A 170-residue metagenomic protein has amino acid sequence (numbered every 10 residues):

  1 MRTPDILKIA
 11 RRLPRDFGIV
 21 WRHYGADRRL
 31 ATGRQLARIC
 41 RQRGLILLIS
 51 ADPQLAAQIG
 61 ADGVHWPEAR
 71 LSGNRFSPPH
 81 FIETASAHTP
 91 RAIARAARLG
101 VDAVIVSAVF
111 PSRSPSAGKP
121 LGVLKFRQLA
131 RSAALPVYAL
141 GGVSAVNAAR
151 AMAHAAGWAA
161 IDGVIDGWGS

Functional and structural regions predicted by a protein language model:
M1-L13, A51-Q54, T89-R95, S144-A149: Short, acidic/polar
K8, A31-R38, Q58, R95 (+2 more regions): Alpha-helical scaffolding segments of alpha/beta enzyme cores, especially the outer helices of TIM-barrel or partial
K8-F17, I93-V106, A153: Alpha/beta enzyme core
R11, R15-P78: N-terminal active-site wall of soluble small-molecule enzyme domains
I19-W21, L47-I49, V64-W66, E83-A85 (+3 more regions): Hydrophobic faces of well-ordered beta-strands that scaffold small-molecule active sites in alpha/beta enzyme cores
T32-I49, L71, F76-P90, K119-G142: Alpha-helix-loop-beta-strand connector modules within alpha/beta enzyme cores
Q58-I59, R70, F81-R131, G167-G169: Glycine/Thr-rich beta-alpha phosphate-binding loop at enzyme active sites
P67-F76, A103-A117, L140-S170: Glycine-rich phosphate-binding active-site loops on the catalytic face of alpha/beta enzymes
